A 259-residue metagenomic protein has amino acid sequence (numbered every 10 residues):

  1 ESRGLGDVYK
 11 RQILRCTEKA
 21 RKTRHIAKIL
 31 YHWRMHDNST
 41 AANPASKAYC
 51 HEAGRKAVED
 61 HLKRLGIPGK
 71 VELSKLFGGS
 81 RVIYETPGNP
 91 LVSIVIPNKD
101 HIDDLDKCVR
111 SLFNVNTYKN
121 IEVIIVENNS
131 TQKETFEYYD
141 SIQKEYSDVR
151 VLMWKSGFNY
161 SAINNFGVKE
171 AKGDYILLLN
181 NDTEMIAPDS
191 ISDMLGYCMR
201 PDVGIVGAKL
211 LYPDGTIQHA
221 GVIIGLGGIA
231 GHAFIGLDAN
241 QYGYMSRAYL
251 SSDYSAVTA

Functional and structural regions predicted by a protein language model:
E1-Y9: Single conserved hydrophobic/aromatic residue that forms the stacking wall/gate of nucleotide- or nucleobase-binding
R11, L91-V95, E122: Cell-envelope/extracellular polymer assembly enzymes that use nucleotide-activated donors
L14-H32, E59-L73: Catalytic donor-sugar/metal-binding loop of nucleotide-sugar-dependent glycosyltransferases
R110-N120: Short, acidic, metal-binding catalytic loop of nucleotide-sugar glycosyltransferases
W154-A171: Glycine-rich, basic loop-to-helix element that forms the pyrophosphate-binding segment of sugar-nucleotide handling
I176: Short aromatic/hydrophobic "clamp" motif used to bind/position activated sugar donors
T183-I229: Conserved donor NDP-sugar-binding/catalytic core segment of glycosyltransferases
A208, P213, G225-A259: Short, flexible, basic/aromatic active-site loop/helix in glycosyltransferases
